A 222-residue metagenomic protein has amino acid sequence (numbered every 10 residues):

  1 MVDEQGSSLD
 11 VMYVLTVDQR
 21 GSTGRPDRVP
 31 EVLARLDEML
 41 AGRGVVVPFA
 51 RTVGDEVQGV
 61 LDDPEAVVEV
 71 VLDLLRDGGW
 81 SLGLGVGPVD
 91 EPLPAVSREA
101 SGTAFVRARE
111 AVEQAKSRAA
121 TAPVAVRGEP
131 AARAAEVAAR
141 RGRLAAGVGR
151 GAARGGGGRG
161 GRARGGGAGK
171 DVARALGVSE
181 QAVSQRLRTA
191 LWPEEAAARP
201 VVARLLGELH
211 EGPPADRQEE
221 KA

Functional and structural regions predicted by a protein language model:
M1-A222: Regulatory and interdomain segments flanking nucleotide-handling catalytic cores in signaling/defense enzymes
